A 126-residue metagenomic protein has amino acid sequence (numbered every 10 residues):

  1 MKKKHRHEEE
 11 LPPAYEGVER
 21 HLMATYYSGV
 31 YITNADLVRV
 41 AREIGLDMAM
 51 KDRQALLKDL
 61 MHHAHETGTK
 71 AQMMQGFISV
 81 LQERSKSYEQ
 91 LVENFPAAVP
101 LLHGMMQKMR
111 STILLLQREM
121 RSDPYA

Functional and structural regions predicted by a protein language model:
M1-D123: Charged interaction/catalytic cores of defense and host-pathogen modules
A126: Long, positively charged binding patches that form subdomain-scale interaction surfaces for polyanionic ligands
